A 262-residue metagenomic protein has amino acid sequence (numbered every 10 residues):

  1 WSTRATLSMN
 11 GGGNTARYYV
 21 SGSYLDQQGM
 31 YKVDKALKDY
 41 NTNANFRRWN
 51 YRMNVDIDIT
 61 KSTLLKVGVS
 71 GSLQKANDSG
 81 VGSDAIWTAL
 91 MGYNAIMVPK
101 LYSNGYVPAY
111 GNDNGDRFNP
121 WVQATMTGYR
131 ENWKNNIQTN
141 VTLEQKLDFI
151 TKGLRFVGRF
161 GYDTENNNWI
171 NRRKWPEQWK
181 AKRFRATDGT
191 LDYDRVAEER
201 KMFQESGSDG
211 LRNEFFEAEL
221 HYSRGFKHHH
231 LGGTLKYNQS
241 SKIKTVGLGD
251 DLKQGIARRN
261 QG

Functional and structural regions predicted by a protein language model:
W1-N10, I96-A109, K174-G262: Outer-membrane beta-barrel transmembrane domain signature of Gram-negative proteins, especially the mid-to-C-terminal
S2-S23, Q27-M30, T42-F118, G128-N136 (+4 more regions): Flexible loop and strand-edge segments within Gram-negative outer membrane beta-barrel domains
V20, V67, V141, F156-G158 (+1 more regions): Membrane-embedded beta-strand positions of outer-membrane beta-barrel proteins
M30-K32, N43-R47, Y106-D148, G153 (+1 more regions): Outer-membrane beta-barrel proteins, especially TonB-dependent receptors
Y31-L37, S79-D84, W169-W175, K244-L252: Outer-membrane beta-barrel translocator domains and adjoining extracellular loop/strand segments of Gram-negative
N50-R52, Q138-T142, E217-E219, T234-K236: One-face residue pattern on beta-strands with alternating periodicity enriched for small/polar residues
I59, G153-V157: Transmembrane beta-barrel domains of bacterial outer-membrane proteins
